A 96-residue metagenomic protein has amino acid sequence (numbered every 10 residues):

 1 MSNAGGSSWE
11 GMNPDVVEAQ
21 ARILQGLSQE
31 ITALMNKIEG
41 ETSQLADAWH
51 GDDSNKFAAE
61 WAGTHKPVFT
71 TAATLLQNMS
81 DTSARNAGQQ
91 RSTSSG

Functional and structural regions predicted by a protein language model:
M1-G96: N-terminal secretion-targeting helices of virulence/extracellular proteins, encompassing both classical Sec signal
